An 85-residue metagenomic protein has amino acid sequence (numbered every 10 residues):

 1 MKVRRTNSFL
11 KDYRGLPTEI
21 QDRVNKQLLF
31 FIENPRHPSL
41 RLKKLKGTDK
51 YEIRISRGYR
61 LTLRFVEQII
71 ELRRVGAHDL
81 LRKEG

Functional and structural regions predicted by a protein language model:
K2-N7, K11, T18-D22, I55-R60 (+1 more regions): Enriched for short, Lys/Arg-rich terminal
R4-S8, R14, K26-Q27, K43 (+1 more regions): Basic nucleic-acid-binding interfaces
G15-T18, E33: Secondary-structure boundary motif
Q21, N25-L29: Short, well-structured alpha-helical segments
L29-R54: A short, surface-exposed loop/turn module that caps and links secondary-structure elements
